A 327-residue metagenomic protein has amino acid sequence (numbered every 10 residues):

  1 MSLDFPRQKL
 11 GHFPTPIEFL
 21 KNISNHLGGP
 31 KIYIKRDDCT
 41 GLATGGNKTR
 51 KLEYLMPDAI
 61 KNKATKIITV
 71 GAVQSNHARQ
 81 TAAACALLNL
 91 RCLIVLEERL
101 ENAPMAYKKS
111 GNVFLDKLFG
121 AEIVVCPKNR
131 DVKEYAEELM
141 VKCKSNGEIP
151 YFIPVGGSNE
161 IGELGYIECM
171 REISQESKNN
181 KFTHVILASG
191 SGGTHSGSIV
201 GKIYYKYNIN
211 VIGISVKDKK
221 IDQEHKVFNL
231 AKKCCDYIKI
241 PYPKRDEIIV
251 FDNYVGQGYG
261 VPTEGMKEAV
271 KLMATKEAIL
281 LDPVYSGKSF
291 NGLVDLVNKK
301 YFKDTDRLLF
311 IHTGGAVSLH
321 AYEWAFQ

Functional and structural regions predicted by a protein language model:
M1-Q327: PLP-dependent amino-acid enzyme catalytic core
